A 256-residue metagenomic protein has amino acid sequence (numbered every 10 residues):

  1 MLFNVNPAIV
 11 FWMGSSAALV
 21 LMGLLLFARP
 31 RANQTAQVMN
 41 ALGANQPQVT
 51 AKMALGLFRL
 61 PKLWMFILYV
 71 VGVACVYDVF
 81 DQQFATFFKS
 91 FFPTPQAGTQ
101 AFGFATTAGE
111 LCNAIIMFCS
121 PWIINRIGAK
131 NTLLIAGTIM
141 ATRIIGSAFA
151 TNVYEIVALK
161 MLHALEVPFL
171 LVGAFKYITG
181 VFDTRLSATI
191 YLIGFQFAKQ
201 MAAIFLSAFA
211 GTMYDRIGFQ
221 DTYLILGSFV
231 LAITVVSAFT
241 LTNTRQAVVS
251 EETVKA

Functional and structural regions predicted by a protein language model:
F3, I115-A129, Y214-D215: Helix-to-loop junctions at the C-terminal end of transmembrane segments in multipass secondary transporters
I9-F27, D221-T240: Symmetry-related core transmembrane helices of the 12-TM Major Facilitator Superfamily/SLC fold
R29-I67, P93, K255-A256: Juxtamembrane intracellular "pre-TM" segments in multi-pass secondary transporters
R59-F80, M161-L162, Q196: Pair of pore-lining "gating" transmembrane helices in MFS-fold secondary transporters
Q82-A101: Short amphipathic helix-loop junctions that connect adjacent transmembrane helices in Major Facilitator Superfamily/SLC
N131-G146: Structural signature of the two symmetry-related core transmembrane helices
F169-D183, S187: Intracellular juxtamembrane helix-capping segments at the cytosolic ends of symmetry-related transmembrane helices
R185-R216: A late C-terminal transmembrane helix in Major Facilitator Superfamily
